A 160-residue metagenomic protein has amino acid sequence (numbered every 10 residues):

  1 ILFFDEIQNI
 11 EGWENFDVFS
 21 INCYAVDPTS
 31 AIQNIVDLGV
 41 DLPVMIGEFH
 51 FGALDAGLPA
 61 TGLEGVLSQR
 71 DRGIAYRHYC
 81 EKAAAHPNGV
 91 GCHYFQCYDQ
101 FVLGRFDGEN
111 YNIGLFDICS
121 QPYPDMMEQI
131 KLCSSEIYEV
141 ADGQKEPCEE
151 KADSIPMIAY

Functional and structural regions predicted by a protein language model:
I1-G62, R77-E81: Glycoside hydrolase catalytic-domain groove-lining segments
N9, V66-R70: Hydrophobic alpha-helical scaffolding
N22, C92-F95: Conserved residues at the C-terminal ends of beta-strands
D55-E64, G104-N112: Histidine/acidic-residue-rich catalytic or RNA/ligand-binding cores of hydrolases and nuclease-related proteins
Q69-H78: Well-ordered, non-membrane alpha-helical segments in soluble/globular domains
F95-Y160: Aromatic-rich peripheral "rim/lid" segments of glycoside hydrolase catalytic domains that contact and position glycan
